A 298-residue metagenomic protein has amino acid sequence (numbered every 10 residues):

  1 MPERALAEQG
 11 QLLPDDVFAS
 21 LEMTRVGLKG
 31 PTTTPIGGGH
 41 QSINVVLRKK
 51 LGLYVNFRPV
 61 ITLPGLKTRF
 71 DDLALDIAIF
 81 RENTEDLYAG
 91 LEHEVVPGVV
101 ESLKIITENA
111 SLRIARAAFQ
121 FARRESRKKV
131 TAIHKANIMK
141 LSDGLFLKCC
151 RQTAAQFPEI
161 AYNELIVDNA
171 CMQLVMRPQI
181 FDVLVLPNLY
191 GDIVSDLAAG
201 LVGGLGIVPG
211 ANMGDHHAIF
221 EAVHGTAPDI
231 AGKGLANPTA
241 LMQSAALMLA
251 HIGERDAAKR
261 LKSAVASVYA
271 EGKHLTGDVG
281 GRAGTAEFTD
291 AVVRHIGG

Functional and structural regions predicted by a protein language model:
M1-R4, L165-M172: Short acidic loop-to-helix transition motifs that present clustered carboxylates
A5-L6, D15, F57, Q173-T276: Glycine-rich phosphate/nucleotide-binding loop
A7-K104, L189: N-terminal glycine-rich phosphate/adenylate-binding segment common to multiple enzyme folds
L63-L91, I106-A110, G225-K259: Short, glycine-/small-residue-rich phosphate/pyrophosphate-handling segment
V96-D168, I180-D182: Glycine-rich phosphate/diphosphate-binding loop of Rossmann-like nucleotide-binding domains
E125-H134, F157-L165, E254-K262, E271-R282: Flexible, glycine/charged-enriched surface loops at secondary-structure junctions
G284-G298: Phosphate-binding loop/pocket of nucleotide- and phosphate-handling active sites
